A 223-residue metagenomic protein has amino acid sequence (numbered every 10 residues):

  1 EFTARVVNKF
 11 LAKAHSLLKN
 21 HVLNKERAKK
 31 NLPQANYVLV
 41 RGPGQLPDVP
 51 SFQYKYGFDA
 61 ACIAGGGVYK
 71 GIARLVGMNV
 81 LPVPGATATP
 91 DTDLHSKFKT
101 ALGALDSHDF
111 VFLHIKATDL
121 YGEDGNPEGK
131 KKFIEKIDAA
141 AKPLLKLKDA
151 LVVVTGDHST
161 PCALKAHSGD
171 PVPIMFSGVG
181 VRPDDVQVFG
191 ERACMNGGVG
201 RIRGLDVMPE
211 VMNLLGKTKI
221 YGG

Functional and structural regions predicted by a protein language model:
E1-G223: Feature captures the catalytic ectodomains and active-site-proximal regions of enzymes that hydrolyze or transfer
